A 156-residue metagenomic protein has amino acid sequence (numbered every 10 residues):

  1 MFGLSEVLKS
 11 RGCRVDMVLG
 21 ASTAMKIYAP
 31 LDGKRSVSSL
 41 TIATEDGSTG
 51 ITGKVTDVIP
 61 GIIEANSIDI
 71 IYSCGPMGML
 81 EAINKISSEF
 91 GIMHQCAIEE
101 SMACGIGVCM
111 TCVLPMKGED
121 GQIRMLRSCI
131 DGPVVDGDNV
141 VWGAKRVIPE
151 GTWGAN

Functional and structural regions predicted by a protein language model:
M1-F2, M77, E99-V134: Local cysteine-cluster metal-coordination motifs and their immediate loop/turn environment, predominantly Fe-S cluster
M1-S101: FNR/FR-type flavoprotein reductase catalytic core
Y28, P115, L126-N156: Short Fe-S-cluster ligation motifs
D32, S87, A103, K117-E119 (+1 more regions): Generic secondary-structure boundary signal with a strong preference for alpha-helix termini
L40, C104, E119, P149-E150: Short, intrinsically disordered/low-complexity patches at protein termini and at juxtamembrane boundaries
K54-P60, V108-V113, G143: Short, surface-exposed amphipathic charged segments that create phosphate/polyanion-binding patches used for binding
N84, G107, V140-V141: Short acidic, glycine/serine/threonine-rich loops at helix termini
